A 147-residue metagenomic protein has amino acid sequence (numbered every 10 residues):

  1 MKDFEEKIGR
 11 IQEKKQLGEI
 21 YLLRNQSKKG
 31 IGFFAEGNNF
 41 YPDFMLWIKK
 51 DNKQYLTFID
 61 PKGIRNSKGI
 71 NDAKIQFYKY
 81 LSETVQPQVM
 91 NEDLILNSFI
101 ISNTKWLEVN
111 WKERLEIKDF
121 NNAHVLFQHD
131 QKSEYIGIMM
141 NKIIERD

Functional and structural regions predicted by a protein language model:
M1-D147: Electrostatic, structured charged patches in enzyme active sites and in nucleic-acid/phosphate-binding
